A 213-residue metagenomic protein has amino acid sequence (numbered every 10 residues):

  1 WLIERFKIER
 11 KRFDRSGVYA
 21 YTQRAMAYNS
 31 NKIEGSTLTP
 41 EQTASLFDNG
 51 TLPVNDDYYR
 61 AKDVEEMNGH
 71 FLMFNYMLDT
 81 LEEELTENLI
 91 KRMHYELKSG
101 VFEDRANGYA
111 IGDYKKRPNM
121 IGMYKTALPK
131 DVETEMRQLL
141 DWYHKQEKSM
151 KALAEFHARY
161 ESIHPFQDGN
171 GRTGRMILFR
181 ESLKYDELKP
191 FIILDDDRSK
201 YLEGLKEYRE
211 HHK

Functional and structural regions predicted by a protein language model:
W1-K213: FIC/Doc superfamily catalytic core
